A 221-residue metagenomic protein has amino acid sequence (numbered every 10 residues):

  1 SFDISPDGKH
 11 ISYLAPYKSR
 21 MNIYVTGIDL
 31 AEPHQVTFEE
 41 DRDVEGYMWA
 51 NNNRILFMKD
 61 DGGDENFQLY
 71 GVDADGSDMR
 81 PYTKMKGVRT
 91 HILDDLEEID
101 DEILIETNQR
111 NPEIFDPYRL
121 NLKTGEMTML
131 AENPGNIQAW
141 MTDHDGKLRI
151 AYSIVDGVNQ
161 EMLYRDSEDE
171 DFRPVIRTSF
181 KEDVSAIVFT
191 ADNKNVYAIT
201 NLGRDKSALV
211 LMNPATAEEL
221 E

Functional and structural regions predicted by a protein language model:
S1-L14, E40-D61, L69, K86-Q109 (+7 more regions): Conserved beta-propeller blade repeats
Y13-F38: Beta-propeller domains
R20-N22, E32-H34, D43-G46, G63-N66: Short active-site-adjacent helix-start/loop capping segments
G27-A31, D73-S77, N121-G125, D166-D169 (+1 more regions): Short loop/turn segments that connect beta-strands within beta-propeller blades
L30-H34, N53, G63-E65, V72-R80: Short helix C-cap/helix-to-loop transition motifs enriched in small/turn-promoting residues
